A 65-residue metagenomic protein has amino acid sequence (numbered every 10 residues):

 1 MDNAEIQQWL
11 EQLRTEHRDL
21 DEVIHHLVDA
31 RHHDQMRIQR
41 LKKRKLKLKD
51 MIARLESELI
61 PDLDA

Functional and structural regions predicted by a protein language model:
M1-A65: Extended, charge-rich alpha-helical interface modules
